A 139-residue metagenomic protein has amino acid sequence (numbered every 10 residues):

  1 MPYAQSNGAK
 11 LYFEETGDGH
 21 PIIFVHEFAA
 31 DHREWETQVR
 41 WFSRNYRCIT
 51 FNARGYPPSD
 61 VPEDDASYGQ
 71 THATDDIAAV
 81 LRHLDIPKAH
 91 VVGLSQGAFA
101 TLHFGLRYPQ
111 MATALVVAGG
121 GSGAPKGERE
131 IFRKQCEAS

Functional and structural regions predicted by a protein language model:
M1-I22, R44-Y46: Alpha/beta-hydrolase fold catalytic core
G19, E27-A30, S95: Active-site glycine-rich loops that stabilize anionic/oxyanionic intermediates across multiple enzyme folds
E27-T37, C48: Serine-hydrolase catalytic-loop signature spanning alpha/beta hydrolases and amidase-signature enzymes
A29, A53-P57, S122: Alpha/beta-hydrolase active-site loop signature
R40, I49-V92: Active-site loop/oxyanion-hole signature of alpha/beta-hydrolase fold enzymes
G93, G97, T101: Gly/Ala-rich beta-loop-alpha elbow adjacent to hydrolase catalytic centers
L102, L106-R107, M111-S139: Flexible "cap/lid" loop of the alpha/beta hydrolase fold
